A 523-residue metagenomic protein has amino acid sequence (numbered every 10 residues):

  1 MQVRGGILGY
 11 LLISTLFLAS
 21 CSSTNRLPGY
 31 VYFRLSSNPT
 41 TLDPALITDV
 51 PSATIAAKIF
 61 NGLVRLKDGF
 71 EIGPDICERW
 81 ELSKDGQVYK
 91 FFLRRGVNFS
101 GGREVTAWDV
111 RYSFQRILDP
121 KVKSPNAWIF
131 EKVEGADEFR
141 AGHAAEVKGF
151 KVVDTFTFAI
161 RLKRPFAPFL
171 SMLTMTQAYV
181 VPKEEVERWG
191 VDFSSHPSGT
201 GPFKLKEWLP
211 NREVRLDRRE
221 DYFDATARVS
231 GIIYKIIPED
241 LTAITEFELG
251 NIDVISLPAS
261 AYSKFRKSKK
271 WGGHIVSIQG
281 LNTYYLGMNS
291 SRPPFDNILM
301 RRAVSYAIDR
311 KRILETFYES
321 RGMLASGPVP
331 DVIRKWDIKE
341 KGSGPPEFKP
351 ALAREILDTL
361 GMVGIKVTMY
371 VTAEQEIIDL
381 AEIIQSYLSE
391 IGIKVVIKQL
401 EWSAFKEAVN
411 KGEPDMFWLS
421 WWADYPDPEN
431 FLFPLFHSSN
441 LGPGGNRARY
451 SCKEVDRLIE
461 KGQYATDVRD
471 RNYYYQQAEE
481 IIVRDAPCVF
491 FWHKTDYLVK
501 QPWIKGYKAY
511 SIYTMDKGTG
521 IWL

Functional and structural regions predicted by a protein language model:
R34-K84, Q115, V122, H196-G199: N-terminal lobe/hinge region of extracytoplasmic solute-binding protein
F92, R111, P125-P182: Surface-exposed binding/hinge segments that line and control ligand-binding clefts or catalytic entry sites
T106-S113, T155-R161, G201-P202, V229-G231 (+4 more regions): Alpha-helical secondary-structure segments
S194, R219-F265, K394-V396: Ligand-site clamp/hinge motif
P210, R354-D424, V468, D496: Ligand/substrate-recognition segments at binding pockets and active sites
M323-T359, Q375-D379: Structural transition elements
K394-F405, N410, L419, F433-P502 (+1 more regions): Extracytoplasmic/peripheral linker and loop segments enriched in polar/acidic and small residues with frequent Thr/Pro
L498-L523: Long beta-strand-rich cores associated with HINT superfamily self-processing modules
